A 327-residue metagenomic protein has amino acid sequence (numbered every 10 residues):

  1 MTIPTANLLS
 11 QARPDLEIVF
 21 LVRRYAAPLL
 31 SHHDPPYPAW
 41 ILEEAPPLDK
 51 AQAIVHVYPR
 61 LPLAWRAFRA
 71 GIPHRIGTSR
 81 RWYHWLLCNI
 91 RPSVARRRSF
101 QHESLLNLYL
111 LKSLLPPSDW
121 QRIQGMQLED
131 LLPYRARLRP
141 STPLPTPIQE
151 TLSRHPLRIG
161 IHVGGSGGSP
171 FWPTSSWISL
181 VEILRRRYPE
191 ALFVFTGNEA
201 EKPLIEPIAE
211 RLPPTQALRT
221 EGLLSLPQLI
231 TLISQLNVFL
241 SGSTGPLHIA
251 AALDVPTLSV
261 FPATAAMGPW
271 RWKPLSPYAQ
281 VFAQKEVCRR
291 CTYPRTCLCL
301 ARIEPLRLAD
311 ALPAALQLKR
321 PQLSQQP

Functional and structural regions predicted by a protein language model:
M1-P327: Catalytic machinery of carbohydrate-active enzymes, primarily nucleotide-sugar-dependent glycosyltransferases
